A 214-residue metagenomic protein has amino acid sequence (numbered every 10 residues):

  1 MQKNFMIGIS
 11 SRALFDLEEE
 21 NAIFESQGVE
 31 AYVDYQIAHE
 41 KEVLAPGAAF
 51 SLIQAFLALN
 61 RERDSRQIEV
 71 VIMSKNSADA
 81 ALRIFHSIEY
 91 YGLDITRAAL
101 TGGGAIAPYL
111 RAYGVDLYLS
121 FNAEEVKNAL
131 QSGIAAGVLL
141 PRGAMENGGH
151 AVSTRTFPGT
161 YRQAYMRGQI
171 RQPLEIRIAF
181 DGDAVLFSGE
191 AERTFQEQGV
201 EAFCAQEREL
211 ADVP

Functional and structural regions predicted by a protein language model:
M1-G102, R171-L174, A179-P214: Alpha-helical substrate-recognition element adjacent to the catalytic core
A22-E25, I37, K41, I68 (+4 more regions): A cross-kingdom feature marking solvent-exposed beta-strand/loop segments within repeated, beta-rich binding/scaffold
L139-I178, L186, E207-V213: Surface-exposed beta-loop interaction hotspot
